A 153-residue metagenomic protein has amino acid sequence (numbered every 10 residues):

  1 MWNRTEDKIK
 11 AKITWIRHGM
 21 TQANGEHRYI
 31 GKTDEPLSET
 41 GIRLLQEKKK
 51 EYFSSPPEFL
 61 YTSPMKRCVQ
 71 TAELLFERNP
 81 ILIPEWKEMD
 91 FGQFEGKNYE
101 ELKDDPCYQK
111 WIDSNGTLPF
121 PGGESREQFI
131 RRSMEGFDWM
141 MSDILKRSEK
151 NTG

Functional and structural regions predicted by a protein language model:
M1-K12, K48, M89-E100: Acidic, low-complexity terminal tails and accessory targeting/binding regions of phosphate-metabolizing enzymes
W2, A11, I16-R78: Active-site-proximal alpha-helix that buttresses catalytic centers in soluble enzyme cores
W2-D7, Q22, V69, E77 (+1 more regions): Active-site-adjacent alpha-helix immediately C-terminal to a catalytic or transition-state-stabilizing loop
I42, Q46, V69, E127-M134 (+1 more regions): Generic alpha-helical structural signal
K49-K50, K110-I112, F137-W139: Short amphipathic alpha-helical segments with coiled-coil-like heptad repeat character
L75-M134: Phosphate-handling substructures
